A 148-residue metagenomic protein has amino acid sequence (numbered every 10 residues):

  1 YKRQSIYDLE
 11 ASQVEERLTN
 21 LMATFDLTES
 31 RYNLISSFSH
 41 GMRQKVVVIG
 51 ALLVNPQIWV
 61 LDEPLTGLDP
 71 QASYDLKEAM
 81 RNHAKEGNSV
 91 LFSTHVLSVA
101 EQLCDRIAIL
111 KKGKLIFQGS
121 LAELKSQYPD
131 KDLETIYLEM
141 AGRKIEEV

Functional and structural regions predicted by a protein language model:
K2, R17, Q127, I136-E139: Generic alpha-helical secondary-structure signal
K2-F92, L97-K111, I116-F117: ABC transporter nucleotide-binding domains
E15, V90, A122-E123, E139-M140: Short C-terminal domain-edge/linker segments immediately following a structured domain
K114-I136: Conserved beta-strand-loop-alpha-helix hinge in the C-terminal portion of ABC ATPase nucleotide-binding domains
K131, T135-V148: Non-catalytic connector elements of ABC transporters
